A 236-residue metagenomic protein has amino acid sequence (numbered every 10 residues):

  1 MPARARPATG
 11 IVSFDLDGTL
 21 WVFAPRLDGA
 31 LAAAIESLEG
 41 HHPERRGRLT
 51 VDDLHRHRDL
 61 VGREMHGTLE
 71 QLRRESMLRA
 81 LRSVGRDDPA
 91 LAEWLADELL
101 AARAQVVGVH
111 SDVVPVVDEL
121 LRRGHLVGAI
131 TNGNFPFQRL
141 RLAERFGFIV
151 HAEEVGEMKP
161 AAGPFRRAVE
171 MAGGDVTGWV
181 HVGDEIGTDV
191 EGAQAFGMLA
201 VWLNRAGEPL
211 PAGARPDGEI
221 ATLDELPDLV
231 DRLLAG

Functional and structural regions predicted by a protein language model:
M1-V12, A24-P25, D88-A92, V114 (+1 more regions): Asp-based, Mg2+/Mn2+-dependent phosphohydrolase catalytic module
R4-V114, R123: N-terminal helical cap/lid subdomain that shapes the substrate entry/recognition surface in HAD-like hydrolases
